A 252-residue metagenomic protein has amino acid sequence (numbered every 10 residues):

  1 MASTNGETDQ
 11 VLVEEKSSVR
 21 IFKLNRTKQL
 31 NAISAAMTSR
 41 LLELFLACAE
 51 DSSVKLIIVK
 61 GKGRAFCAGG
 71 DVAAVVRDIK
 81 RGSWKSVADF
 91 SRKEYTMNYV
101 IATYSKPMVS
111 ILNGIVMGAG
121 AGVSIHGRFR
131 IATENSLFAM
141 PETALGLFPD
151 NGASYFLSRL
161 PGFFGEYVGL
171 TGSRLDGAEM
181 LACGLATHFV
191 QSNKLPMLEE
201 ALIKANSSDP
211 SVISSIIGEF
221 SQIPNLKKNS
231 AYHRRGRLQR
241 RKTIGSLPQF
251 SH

Functional and structural regions predicted by a protein language model:
M1-K60, Y99: Conserved CoA-thioester-binding segment of acyl-CoA-metabolizing enzymes
V59, D71, V123-S124, E179-M180: Hydrophobic/aromatic residues within transmembrane alpha-helices of multi-pass small-molecule transporters
G61-T96, A144-G146: Glycine- (often His-adjacent) and acidic-residue-rich active-site loop that binds/positions the CoA thioester
I101-L145, Y167-G177: Glycine-rich beta-to-alpha active-site loop
G127-D150, G184-E199: Gly/Pro- and small hydrophobic-enriched strand-loop and loop-to-helix capping segments that sit at the rims
S154-F163, G245: Hydrophobic, secondary-structure "cap" segments at the distal end of domains
L160-N206: Loop-centered beta-sheet repeat module
Q191-H252: Amphipathic alpha-helical blocks and their helix-capping loop/short-beta junctions
